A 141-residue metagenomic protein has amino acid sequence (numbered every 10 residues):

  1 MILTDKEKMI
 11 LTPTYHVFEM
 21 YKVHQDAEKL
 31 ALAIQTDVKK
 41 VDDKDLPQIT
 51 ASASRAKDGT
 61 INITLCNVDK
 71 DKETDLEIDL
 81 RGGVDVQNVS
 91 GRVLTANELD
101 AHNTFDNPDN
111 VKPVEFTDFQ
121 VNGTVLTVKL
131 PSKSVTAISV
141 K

Functional and structural regions predicted by a protein language model:
M1, K70-E73, E98-A101, T136: Flexible loop/turn segments at secondary-structure boundaries
M1-T50: Aromatic/acidic polysaccharide-binding cleft in carbohydrate-active enzymes
T4, S54-G59, Q120-G123: Short, ordered beta-strand-loop transition motifs
D45-D85, G91, A137: Carbohydrate-binding surface patches
D71, G123-T124, K133: Solvent-exposed, conformationally flexible loop/turn segments
D75-E77, A101-D106, V140: Short conserved micro-motifs at the rims of enzyme active sites and ligand-binding pockets
V84-L126: Acidic, Ser/Thr/Pro-rich beta/coil linker or hinge segments at domain junctions
K129-V140: Short Pro-Gly-centered flexible turn/kink motifs
